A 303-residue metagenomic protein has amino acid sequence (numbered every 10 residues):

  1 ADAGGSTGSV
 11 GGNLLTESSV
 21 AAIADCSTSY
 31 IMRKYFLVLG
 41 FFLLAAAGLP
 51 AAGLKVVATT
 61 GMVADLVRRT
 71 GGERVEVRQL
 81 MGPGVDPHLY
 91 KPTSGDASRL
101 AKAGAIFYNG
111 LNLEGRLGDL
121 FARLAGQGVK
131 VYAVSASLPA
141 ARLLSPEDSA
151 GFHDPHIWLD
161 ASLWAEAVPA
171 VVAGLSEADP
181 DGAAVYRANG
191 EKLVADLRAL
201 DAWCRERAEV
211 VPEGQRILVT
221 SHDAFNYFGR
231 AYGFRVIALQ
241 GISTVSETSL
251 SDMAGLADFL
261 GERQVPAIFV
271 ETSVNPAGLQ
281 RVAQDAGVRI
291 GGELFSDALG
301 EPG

Functional and structural regions predicted by a protein language model:
A1-G11: Extreme N-terminal basic, low-complexity initiation segments that serve as generic localization/processing leaders
D2, T16-S19: Short linear segments in intrinsically disordered or otherwise low-structure-confidence regions
Y30-L37: Bacterial N-terminal signal peptides that target proteins for export
L37-A46: Bacterial N-terminal signal peptides
A51-G303: Extracytoplasmic metal-acquisition and chelation regions
